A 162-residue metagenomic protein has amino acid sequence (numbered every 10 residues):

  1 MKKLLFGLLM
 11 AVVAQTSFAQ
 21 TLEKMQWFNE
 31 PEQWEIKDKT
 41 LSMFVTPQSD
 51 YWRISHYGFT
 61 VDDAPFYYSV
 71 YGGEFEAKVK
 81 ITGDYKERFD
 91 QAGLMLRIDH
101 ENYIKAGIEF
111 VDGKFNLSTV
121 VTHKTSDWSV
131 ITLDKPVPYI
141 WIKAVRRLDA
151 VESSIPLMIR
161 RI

Functional and structural regions predicted by a protein language model:
M1-T21: Bacterial Sec-dependent N-terminal signal peptides
Q20-I162: Extracellular glycan-recognition regions
